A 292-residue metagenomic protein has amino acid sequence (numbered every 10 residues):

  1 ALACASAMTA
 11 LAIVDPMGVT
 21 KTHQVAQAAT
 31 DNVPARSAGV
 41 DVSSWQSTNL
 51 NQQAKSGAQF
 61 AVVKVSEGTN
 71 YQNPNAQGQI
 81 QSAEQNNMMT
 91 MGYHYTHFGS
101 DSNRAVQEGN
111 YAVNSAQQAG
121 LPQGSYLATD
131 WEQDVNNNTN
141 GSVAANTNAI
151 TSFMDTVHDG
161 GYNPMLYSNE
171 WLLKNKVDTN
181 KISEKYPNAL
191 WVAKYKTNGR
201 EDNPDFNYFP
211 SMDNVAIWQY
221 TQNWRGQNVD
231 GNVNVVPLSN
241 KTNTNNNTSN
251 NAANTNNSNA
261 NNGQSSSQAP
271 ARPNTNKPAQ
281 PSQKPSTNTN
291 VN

Functional and structural regions predicted by a protein language model:
A1-L2: Bacterial N-terminal signal peptides that target proteins for export
A7-V33: Sec-dependent signal peptide cleavage junction
H23-A29, Q79, S115-Q117, N175-K181 (+1 more regions): Intrinsically disordered, low-complexity boundary segments flanking structured domains
A29-G160: Substrate-binding cleft of extracellular glycoside hydrolase catalytic domains
A29-S43, T48-L50, S183-N257, G263-A271 (+1 more regions): Functionally critical loop-and-helix segments that line ligand-binding/catalytic clefts of soluble enzyme domains
N70, G99, L173, G199 (+1 more regions): Flexible, glycine-rich phosphate/dinucleotide-binding loops and adjacent beta-alpha linkers at cofactor/substrate
G124-D205: Catalytic domains of cell-wall/extracellular-matrix polysaccharide-remodeling enzymes, centered on de-N-acetylation
P273-N292: Long, low-complexity, intrinsically disordered segments
